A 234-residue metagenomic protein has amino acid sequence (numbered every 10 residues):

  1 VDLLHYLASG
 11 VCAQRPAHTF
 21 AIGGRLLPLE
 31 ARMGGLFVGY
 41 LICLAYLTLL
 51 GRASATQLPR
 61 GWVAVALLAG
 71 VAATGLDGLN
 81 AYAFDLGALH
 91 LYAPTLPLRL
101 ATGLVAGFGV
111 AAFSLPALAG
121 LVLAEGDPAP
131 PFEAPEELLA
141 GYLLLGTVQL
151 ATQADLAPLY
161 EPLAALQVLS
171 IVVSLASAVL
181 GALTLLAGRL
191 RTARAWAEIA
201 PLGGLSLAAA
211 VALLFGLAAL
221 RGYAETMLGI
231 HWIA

Functional and structural regions predicted by a protein language model:
V1-L29: Extracytosolic (periplasmic/ER-lumenal) interhelical loops and adjacent juxtamembrane/interface segments of multi-pass
G35-L47, R99-G120, S170-L186, V211: Hydrophobic cores of alpha-helical transmembrane segments in multi-pass inner/ER membrane proteins, independent
R52-R60, L121-F132, R189-P201: Membrane-interfacial, low-structure loops and terminal tails that flank and connect transmembrane helices in multi-pass
P59-D85, G141-G146: Small-polar-interrupted transmembrane alpha-helices in polytopic inner-membrane proteins
L79-A88, V148-P162, G216-E225: Juxtamembrane "helix-exit" motif on the non-cytosolic side of transmembrane helices
A88-T102, Y160-S170, A197: Non-cytosolic membrane-interface motifs at loop->transmembrane helix junctions
E198-E225: Final/C-terminal transmembrane alpha-helix of multipass membrane proteins
